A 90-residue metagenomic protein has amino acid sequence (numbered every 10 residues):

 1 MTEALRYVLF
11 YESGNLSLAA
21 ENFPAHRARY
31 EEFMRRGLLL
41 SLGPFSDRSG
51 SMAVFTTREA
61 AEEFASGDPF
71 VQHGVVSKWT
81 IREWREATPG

Functional and structural regions predicted by a protein language model:
M1-G90: Conserved, structured core segments of small domains
